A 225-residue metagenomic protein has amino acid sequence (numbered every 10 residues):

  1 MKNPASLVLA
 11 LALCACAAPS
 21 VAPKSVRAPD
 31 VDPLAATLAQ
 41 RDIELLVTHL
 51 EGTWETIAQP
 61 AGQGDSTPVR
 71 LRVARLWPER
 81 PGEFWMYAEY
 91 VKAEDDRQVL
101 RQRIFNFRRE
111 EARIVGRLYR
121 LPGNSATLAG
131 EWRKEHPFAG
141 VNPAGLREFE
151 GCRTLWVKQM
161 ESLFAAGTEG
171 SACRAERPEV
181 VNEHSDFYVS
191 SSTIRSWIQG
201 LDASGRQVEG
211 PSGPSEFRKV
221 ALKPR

Functional and structural regions predicted by a protein language model:
M1-V8: Bacterial N-terminal signal peptides that target proteins for export
S20-V21: N-terminal membrane-anchoring alpha-helices
K24-V26, D30-G64, P68, L76-W77 (+1 more regions): Calycin-type beta-barrel ligand-binding domains and close structural analogs
R72: Short beta-strand-centered aromatic/proline hotspots
P81-E83: Short, solvent-exposed secondary-structure boundary/capping segments
W85-Y87: Glycine- and aromatic-enriched membrane insertion/assembly motifs of diderm outer-membrane and organelle channel
